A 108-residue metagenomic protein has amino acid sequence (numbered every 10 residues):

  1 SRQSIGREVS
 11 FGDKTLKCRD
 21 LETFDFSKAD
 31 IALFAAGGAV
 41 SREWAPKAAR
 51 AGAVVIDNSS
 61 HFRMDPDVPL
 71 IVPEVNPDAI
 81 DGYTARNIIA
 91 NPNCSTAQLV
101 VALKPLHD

Functional and structural regions predicted by a protein language model:
S1-D108: N-terminal Rossmann-like NAD(P) cofactor-binding subdomain of oxidoreductases, focused on the glycine-rich
